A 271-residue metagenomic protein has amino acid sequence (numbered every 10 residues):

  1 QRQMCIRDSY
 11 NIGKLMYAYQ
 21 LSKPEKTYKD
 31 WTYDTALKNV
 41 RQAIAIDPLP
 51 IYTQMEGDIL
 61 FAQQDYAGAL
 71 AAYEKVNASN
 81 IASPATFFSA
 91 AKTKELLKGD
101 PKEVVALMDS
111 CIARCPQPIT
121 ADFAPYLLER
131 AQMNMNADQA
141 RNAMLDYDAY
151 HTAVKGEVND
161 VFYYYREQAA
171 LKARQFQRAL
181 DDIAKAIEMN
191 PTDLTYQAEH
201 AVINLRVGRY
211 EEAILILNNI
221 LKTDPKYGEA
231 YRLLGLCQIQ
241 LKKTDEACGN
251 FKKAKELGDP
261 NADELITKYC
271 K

Functional and structural regions predicted by a protein language model:
Q1-I6: Short, small-residue-biased leader/transition segments that mark boundaries at the very start of proteins
D8, Y52-T53, T86, A121 (+5 more regions): TPR alpha-solenoid repeat register
N11, M55, S89, E129 (+4 more regions): Canonical tetratricopeptide repeat
A18-Y19, A62, L96-L97, N136 (+3 more regions): Register position in tetratricopeptide repeats
A45-I46, A78-S79, R114-P118, A153-K155 (+3 more regions): Structural marker of alpha-solenoid helical repeat scaffolds
L236, Q240-K271: Terminal, low-structured helical/coil segments at or just beyond the last alpha-helical repeat
